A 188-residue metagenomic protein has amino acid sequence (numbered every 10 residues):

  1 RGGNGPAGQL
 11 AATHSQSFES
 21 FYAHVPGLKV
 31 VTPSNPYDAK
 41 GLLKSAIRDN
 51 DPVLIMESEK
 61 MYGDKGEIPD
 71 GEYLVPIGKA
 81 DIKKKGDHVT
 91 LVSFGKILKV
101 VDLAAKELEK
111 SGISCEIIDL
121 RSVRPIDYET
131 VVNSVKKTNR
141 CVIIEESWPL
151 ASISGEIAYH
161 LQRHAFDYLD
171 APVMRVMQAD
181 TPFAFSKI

Functional and structural regions predicted by a protein language model:
R1-D49, Q178, F183: Conserved thiamine diphosphate
G2, V30-S34, L54-E57, I117-I118 (+1 more regions): General beta-strand structural signal in soluble alpha/beta enzymes
A7, E59-I188: Thiamine diphosphate
K44, D51, K106-K110: Charged, amphipathic alpha-helical interaction segments
D49-E57, P69: Acyl-thioester C-C bond-transforming condensing/cleaving domain
